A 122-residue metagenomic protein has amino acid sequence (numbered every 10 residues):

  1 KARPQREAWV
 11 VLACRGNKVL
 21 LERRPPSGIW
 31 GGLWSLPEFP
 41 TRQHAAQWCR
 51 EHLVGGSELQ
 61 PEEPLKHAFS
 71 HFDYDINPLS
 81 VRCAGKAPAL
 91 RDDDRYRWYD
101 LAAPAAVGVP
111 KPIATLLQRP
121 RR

Functional and structural regions predicted by a protein language model:
K1-R122: Intrinsically disordered, low-complexity, charged terminal extensions of DNA damage-control enzymes
